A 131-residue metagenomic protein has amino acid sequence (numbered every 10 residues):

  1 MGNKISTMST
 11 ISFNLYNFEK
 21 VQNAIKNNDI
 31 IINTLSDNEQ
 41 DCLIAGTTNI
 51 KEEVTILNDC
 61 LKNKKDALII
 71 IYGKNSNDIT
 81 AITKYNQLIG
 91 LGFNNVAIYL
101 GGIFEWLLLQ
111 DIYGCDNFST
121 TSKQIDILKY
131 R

Functional and structural regions predicted by a protein language model:
M1-C42, C115-R131: Flexible, polar/low-complexity N-terminal or interdomain linker segments that lie immediately upstream of folded
F13-N23, T48-D59: A short, well-structured beta->alpha microelement
I31, T47-N49, V96-I98: Conserved beta-strand scaffold positions in the cores of enzyme catalytic domains, especially in NTP/NDP-utilizing
T34-S36, E52, G73-N75: Structural motif
N38-T47, L61-K62: Short loop/helix-cap segments at secondary-structure boundaries that form the rim of catalytic
T48-I50, Y113-N117: Short, hinge-like loop/turn segments at secondary-structure boundaries
I56-L107: Catalytic cysteine-centered active loop of the rhodanese-like fold, especially the PTP/DSP P-loop
